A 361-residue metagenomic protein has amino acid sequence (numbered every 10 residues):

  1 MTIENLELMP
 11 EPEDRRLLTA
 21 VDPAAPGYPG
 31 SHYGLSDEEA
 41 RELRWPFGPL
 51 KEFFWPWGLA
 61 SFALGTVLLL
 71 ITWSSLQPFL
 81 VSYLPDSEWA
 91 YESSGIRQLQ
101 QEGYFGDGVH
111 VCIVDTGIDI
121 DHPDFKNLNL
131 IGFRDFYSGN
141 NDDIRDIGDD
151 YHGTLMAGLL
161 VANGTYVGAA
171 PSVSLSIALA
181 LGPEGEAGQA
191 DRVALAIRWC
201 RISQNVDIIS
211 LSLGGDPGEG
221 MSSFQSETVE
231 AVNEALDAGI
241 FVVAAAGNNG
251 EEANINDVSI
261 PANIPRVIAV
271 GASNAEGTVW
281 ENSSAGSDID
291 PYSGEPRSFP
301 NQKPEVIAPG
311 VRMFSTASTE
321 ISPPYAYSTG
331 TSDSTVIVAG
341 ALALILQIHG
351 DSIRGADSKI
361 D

Functional and structural regions predicted by a protein language model:
M1-Y33: N-terminal targeting leaders characterized by basic, low-complexity, disordered sequences that direct proteins
T2-L6, G48, F53, L181-R266 (+2 more regions): Substrate-binding/access-modulating region of protease and related hydrolase catalytic domains
E4-N5, E13, R44-L50, T116 (+3 more regions): Subtilisin-like peptidase catalytic core
R44-F62, F79-C112, G139-D149, W280-S283 (+1 more regions): N-terminal domain-start motif of subtilase-like serine proteases
P56-S74: Hydrophobic membrane-insertion alpha-helices, especially the h-region of bacterial N-terminal signal peptides
L99-V111, I118-I131, D143-Q189, D237 (+4 more regions): Subtilisin-like serine protease catalytic core
D115, S259-Q347: Extracellular S/T/G-rich loop segment that most often corresponds to the catalytic His/Ser-adjacent loop
T116-I120, F136-Y137, T165, L181-G185 (+6 more regions): Solvent-exposed loop/turn segments at secondary-structure junctions within structured extracellular/periplasmic domains
